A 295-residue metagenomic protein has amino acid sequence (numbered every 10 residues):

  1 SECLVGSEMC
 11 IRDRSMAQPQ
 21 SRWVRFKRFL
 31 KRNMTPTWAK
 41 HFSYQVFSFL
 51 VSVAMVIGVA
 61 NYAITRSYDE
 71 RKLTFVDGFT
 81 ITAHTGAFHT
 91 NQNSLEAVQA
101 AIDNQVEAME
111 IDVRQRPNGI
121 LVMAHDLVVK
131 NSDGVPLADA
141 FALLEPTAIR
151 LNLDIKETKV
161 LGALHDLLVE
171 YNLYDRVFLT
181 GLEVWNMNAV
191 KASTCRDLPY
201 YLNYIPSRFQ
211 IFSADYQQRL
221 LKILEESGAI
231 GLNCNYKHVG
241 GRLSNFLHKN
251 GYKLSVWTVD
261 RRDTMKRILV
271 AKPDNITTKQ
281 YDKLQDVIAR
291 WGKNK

Functional and structural regions predicted by a protein language model:
E2-I11: Short, small-residue-biased leader/transition segments that mark boundaries at the very start of proteins
S15-K295: Phosphate-group recognition and catalysis centered on beta-loop-alpha active-site segments
